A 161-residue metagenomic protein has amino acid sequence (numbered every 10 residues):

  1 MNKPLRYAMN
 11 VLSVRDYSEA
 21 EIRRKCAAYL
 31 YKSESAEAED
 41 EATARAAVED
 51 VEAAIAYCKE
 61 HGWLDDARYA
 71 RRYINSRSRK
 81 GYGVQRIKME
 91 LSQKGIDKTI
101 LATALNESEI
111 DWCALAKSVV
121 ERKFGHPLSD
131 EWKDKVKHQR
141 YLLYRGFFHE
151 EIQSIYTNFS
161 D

Functional and structural regions predicted by a protein language model:
M1-D161: An alpha-helical, amphipathic repeat domain used for nucleic-acid recognition, typified by the mTERF helical solenoid
